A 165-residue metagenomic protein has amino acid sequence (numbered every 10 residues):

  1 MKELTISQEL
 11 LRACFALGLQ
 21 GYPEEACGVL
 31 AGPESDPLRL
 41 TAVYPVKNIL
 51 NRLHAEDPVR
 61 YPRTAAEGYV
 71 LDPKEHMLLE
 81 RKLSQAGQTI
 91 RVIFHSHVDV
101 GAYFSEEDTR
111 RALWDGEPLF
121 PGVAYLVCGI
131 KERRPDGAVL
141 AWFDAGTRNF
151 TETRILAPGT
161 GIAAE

Functional and structural regions predicted by a protein language model:
M1-I90, D99-E165: Conserved beta-strand-loop surface patch within small alpha/beta domains used for substrate/adaptor or ligand engagement
S96: Residue-level "edge-of-site" marker
